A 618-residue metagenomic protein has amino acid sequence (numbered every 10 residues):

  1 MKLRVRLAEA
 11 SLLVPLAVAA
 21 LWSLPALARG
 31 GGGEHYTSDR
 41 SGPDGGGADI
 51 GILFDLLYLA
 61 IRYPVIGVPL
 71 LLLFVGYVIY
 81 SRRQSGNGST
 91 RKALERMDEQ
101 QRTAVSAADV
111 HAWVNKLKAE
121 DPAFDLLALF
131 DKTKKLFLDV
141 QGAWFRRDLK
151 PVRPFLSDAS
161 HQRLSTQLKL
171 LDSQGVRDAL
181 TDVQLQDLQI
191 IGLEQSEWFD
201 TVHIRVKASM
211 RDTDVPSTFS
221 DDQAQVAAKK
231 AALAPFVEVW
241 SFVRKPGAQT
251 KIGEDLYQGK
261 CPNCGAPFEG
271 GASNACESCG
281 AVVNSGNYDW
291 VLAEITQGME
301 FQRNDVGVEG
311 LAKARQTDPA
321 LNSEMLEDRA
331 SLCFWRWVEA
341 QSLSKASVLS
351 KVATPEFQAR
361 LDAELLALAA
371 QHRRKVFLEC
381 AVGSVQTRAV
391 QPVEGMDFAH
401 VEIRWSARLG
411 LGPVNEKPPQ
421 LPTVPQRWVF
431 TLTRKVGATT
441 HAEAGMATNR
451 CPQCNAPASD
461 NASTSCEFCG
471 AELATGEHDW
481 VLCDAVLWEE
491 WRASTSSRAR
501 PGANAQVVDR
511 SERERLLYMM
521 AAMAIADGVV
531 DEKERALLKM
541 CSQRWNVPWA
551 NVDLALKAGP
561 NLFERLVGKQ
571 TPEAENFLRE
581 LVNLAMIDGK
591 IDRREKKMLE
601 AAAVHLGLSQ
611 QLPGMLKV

Functional and structural regions predicted by a protein language model:
M1-R29: N-terminal secretory/membrane targeting signals
L24-F54, V152, L349: Intrinsically disordered, low-complexity segments
S38-G88: Alpha-helical transmembrane anchor segments and their immediate juxtamembrane flanks, especially terminal single-pass
V65-F74, V78-Q84, L126-F130, A159 (+2 more regions): Long, charge-rich boundary regions
K92-V105, E197-R205, D212-A312, G412-R500: Short beta-strand edge/turn micro-motifs at domain boundaries
M97-D182, V282, L292-L378: Core segments of small alpha/beta cavity-forming domains
Q174-F219, A369-N415, E564, G568: Surface-exposed, charged secondary-structure patches
A266, F430, G445-V618: Small-residue-enriched hydrophobic alpha-helices in membranes
